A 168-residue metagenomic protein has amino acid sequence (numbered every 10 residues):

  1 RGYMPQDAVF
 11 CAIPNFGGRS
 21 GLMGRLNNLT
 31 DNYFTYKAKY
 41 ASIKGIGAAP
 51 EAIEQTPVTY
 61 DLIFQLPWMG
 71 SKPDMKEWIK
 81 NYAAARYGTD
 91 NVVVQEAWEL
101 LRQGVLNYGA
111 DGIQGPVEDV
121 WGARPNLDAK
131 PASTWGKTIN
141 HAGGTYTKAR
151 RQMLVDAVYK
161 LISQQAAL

Functional and structural regions predicted by a protein language model:
R1-Q103, N107-G115, L127, P131 (+1 more regions): Catalytic-core regions of glycoside hydrolase
E118: Substrate-binding groove/exosite segments of carbohydrate-active enzymes
A123-L168: Histidine-centered catalytic/metal-binding microenvironments
